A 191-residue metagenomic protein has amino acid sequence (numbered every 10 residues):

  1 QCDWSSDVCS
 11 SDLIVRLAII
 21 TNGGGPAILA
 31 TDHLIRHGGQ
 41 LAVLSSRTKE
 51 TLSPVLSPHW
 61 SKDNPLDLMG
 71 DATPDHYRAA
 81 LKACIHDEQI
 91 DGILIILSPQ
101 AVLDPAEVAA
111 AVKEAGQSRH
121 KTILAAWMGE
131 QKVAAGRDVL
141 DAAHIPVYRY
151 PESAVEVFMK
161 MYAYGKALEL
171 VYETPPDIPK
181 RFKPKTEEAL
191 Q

Functional and structural regions predicted by a protein language model:
Q1-C9: Single conserved hydrophobic/aromatic residue that forms the stacking wall/gate of nucleotide- or nucleobase-binding
S6, L13-V15, E156, Y172-Q191: N-terminal beta-alpha lobe that positions the nucleotide/phosphoryl donor in ATP/NTP-coupled carboxylate activation
L13-S98: Short glycine-cluster motifs
I28-I35, S53, D104-V108, A135-V139 (+2 more regions): Short acidic, glycine/serine/threonine-rich loops at helix termini
S46, S98, W127-K132, E152-S153: Short, ordered loop/turn segments at secondary-structure junctions
Q100, D104-H120: Generic long, charged, amphipathic alpha-helical segments
Q117, L140-A143, Y148-F182: Terminal amphipathic helices with adjacent charged low-complexity linkers/tails
A126-H144: Glycine-rich, charge-decorated loop segments at or immediately adjacent to ligand/cofactor-binding or catalytic sites
